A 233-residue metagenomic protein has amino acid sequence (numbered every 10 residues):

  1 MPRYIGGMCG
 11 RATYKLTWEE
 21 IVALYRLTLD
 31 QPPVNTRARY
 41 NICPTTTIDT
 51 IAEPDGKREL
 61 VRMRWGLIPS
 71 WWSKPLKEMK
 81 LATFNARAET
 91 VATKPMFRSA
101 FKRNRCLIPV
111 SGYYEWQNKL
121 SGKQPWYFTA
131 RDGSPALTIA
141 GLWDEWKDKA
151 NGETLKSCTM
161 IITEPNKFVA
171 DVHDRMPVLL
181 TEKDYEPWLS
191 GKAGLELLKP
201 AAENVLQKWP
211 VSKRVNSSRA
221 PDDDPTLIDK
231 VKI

Functional and structural regions predicted by a protein language model:
M1-I233: Short linear sequence motif anchored by a di-proline
